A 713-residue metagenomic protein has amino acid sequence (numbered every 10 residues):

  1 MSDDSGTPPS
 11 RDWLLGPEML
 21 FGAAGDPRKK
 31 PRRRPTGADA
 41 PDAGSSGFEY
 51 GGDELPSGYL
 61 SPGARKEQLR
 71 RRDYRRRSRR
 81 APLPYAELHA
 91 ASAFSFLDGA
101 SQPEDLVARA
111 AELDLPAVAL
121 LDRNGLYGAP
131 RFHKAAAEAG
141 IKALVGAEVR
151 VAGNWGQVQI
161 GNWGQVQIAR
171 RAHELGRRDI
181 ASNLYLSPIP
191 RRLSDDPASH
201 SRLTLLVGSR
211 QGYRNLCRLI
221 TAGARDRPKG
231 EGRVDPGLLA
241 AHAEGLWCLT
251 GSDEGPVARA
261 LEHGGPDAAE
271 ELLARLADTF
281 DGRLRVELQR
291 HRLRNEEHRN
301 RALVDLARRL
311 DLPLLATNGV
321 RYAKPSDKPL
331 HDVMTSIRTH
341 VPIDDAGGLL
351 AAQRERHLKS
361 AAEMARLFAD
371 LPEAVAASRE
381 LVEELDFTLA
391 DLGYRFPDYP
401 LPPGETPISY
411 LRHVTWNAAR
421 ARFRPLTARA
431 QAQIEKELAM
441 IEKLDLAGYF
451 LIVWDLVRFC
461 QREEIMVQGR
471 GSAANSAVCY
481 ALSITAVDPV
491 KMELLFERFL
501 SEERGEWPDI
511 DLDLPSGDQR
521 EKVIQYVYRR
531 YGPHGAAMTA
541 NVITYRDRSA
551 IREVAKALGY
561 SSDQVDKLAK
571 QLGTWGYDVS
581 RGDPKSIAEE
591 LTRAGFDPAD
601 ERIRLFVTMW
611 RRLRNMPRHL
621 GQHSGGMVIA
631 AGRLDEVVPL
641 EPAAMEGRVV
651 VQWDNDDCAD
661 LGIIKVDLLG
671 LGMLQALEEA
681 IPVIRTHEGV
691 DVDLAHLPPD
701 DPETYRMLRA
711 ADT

Functional and structural regions predicted by a protein language model:
S2-G156, G176-D179, N183-T713: Alpha-helical scaffold/interaction cores of sigma-54-like transcription cofactors and many family A DNA polymerases
G25-P27, W163-G164, R170-R171: Helix-centric, low-specificity signal for extended rod-like, repetitive segments
Q157-Q159, Q165-Q167, D179: Intrinsically disordered, low-complexity repeat/linker tracts enriched for polar/charged residues
N162-G164, E174, Y185: Arg/Gly-rich low-complexity intrinsically disordered repeat tracts
